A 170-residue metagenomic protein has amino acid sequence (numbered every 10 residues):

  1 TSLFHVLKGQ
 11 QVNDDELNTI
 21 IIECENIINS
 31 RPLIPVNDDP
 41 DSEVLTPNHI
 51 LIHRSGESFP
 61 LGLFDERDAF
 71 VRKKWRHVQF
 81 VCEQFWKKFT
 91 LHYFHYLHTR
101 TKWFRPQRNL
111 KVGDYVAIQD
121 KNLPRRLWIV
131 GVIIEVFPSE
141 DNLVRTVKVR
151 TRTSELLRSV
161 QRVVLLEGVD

Functional and structural regions predicted by a protein language model:
T1-R126: Domain-scale segment recognizer with a strong primary affinity for retroviral/LTR-retrotransposon integrase
P32, R54, D120, E135 (+2 more regions): Active-site proximal loops enriched in glycine and acidic residues that flank catalytic Cys/His/Asp and coordinate
D39, L61, L127, N142-V144 (+1 more regions): Generic domain-boundary/flexible-linker signal
W128-V136: Short beta-strand-centered aromatic/proline hotspots
E140-D170: Intrinsically disordered, low-complexity linker and terminal regions at domain boundaries
